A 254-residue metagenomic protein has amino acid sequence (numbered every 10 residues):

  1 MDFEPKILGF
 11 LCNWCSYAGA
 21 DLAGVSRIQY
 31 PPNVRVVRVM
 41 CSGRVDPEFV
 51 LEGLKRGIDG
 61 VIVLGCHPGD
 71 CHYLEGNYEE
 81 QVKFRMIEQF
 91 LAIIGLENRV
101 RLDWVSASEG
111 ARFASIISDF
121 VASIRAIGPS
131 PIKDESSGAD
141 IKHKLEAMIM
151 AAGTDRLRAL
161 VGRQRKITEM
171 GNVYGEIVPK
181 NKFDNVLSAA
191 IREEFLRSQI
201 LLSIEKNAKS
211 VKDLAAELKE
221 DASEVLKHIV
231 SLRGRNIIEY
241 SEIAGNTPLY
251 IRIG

Functional and structural regions predicted by a protein language model:
D2-G43: Mobile, glycine- and charge-enriched loop segments and immediately flanking short secondary-structure elements within
V37-V105, G110-F113: Cofactor-cradling patches in redox/metallo enzymes
R125-S188: Long, low-complexity, charged/polar intrinsically disordered regions in eukaryotic proteins
N185-R197, S210, Y240-G254: Short, cationic-aromatic polyanion-contact patches
R197-I204: Hydrophobic residues on short alpha-helical segments
D213-L218: A short acidic, leucine-rich amphipathic alpha-helix
E220-R233: Short amphipathic alpha-helical interaction segments
N236: Glycine-centered, phosphate/nucleic-acid-interacting loop/turn motifs that mediate DNA/RNA or nucleotide
